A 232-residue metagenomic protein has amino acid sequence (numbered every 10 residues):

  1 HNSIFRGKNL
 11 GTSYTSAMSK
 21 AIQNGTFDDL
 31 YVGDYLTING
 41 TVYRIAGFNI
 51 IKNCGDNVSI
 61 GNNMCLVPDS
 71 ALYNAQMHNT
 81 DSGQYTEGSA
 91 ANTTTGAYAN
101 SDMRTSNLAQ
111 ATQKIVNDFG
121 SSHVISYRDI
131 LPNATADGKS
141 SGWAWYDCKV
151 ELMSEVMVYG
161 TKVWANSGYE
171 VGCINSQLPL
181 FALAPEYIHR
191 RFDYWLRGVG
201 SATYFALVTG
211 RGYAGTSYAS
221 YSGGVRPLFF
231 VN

Functional and structural regions predicted by a protein language model:
H1-N232: Collagenous Gly-X-Y triple-helix signature in extracellular proteins
